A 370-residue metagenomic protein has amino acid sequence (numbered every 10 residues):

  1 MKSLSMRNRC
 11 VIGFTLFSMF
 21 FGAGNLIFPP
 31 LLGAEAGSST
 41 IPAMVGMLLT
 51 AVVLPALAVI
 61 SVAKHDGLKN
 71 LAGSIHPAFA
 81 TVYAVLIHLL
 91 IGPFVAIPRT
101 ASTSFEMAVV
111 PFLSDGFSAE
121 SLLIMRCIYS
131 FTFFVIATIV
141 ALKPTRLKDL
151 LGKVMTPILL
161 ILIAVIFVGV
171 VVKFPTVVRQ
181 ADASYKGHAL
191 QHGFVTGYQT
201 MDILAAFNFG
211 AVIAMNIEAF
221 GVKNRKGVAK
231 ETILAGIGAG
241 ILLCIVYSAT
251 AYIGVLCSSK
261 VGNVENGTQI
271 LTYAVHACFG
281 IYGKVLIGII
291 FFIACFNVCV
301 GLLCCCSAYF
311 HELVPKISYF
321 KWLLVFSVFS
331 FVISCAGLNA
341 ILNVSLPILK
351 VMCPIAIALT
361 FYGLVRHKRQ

Functional and structural regions predicted by a protein language model:
S5-L16, I41, P77-I91, M125-F131 (+3 more regions): Select transmembrane alpha-helical segments in multipass membrane proteins
V11-F21, G169-T176, Y185-T250, G288-A294 (+1 more regions): Hydrophobic, membrane-embedded alpha-helices of multi-pass small-molecule transporters
L32, S102-I124, E218-V222, C299-V325: Helix-loop-helix connectors at the membrane interface of multi-pass transporters/channels
A36-R126, F131, V135: Membrane helical hairpin/interfacial module
P93, I97, L160-K186, I203-L204 (+2 more regions): Hydrophobic alpha-helical segments and their helix-loop junctions in multi-pass secondary transporters
A141-V170, S345-A358, Q370: Membrane-interface loop-to-helix entry segments
G238, L242, F296, F310-N339: Loop-to-transmembrane helix boundary motifs in multi-pass membrane proteins
I241-I270: Extracellular/periplasmic helix-exit of transmembrane alpha-helices
